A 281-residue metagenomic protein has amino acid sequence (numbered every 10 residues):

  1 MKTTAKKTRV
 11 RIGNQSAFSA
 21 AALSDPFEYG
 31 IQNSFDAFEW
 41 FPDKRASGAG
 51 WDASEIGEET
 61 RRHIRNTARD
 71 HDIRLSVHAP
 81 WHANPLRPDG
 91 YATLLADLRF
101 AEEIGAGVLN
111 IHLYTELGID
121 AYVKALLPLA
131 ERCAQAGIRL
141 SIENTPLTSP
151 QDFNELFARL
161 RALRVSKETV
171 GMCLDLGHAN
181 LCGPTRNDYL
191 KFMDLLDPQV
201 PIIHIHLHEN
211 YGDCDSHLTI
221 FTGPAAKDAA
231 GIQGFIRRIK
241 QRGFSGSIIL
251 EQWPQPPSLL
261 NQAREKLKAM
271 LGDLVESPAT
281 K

Functional and structural regions predicted by a protein language model:
M1-L98, E102, G171, G272-K281: N-terminal pre-domain/capping segments
K2-V10, A20, S24, I31 (+3 more regions): Histidine-acidic metal/acid-base catalytic patches
T8-I12, S34-D36, R69-L75, I104-G107 (+4 more regions): Short, well-ordered coil/turn segments that N-cap beta-strands
Q15-S19, F41-R45, P80-H82, Y114-E116 (+4 more regions): Active-site beta-loop-alpha junctions enriched in small/polar residues
D25, R62, T67-H71, H82-L174: Active-site acidic/histidine proton-transfer and metal-coordination neighborhood in alpha/beta enzyme cores
G50-S54, L86-G90, D120-A121, G183-R186 (+2 more regions): Short, solvent-exposed loop/turn segments at secondary-structure boundaries
I56-I64, Y91-L95, V123-L127, Y189-L190 (+2 more regions): Well-ordered, non-membrane alpha-helical segments in soluble/globular domains
